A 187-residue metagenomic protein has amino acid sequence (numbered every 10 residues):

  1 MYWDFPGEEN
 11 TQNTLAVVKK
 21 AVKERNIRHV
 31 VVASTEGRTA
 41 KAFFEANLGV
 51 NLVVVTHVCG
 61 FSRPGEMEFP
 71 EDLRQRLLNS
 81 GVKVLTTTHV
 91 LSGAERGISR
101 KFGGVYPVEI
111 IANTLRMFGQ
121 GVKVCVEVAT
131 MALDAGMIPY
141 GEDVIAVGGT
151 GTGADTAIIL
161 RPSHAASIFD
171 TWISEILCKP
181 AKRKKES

Functional and structural regions predicted by a protein language model:
M1-S187: Conserved mixed alpha/beta catalytic, RNA-binding, or beta-rich assembly cores of soluble enzyme, regulatory
